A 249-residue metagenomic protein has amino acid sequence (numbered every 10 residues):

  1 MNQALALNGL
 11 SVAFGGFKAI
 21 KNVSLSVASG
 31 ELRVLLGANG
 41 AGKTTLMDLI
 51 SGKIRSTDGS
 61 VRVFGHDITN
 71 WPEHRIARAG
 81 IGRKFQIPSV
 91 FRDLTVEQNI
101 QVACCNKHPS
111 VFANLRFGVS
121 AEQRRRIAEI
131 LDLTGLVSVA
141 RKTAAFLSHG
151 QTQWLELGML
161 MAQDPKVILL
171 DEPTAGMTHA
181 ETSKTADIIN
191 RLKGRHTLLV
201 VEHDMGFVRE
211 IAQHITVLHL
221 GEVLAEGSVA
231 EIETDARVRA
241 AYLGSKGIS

Functional and structural regions predicted by a protein language model:
N2-S249: Glycine-rich phosphate-binding loops of nucleotide-dependent enzymes
